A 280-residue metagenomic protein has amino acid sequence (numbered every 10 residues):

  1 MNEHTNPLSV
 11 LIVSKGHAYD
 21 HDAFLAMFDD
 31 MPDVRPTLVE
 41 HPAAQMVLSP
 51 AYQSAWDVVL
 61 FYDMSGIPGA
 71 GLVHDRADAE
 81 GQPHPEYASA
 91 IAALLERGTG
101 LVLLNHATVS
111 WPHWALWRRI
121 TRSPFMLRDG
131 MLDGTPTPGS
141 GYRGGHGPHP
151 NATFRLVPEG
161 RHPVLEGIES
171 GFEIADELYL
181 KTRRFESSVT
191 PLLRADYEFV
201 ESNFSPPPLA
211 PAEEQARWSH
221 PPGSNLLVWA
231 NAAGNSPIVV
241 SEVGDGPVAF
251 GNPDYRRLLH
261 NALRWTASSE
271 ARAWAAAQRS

Functional and structural regions predicted by a protein language model:
E3, P7-V13, D20-W111: Helical hinge/lid and interdomain linker segments adjacent to catalytic or ligand-binding clefts that mediate domain
E3-P7, E201-S280: Extracellular ligand-binding/catalytic regions of CAZymes and related secreted enzymes and adhesion modules
H17-A18, S65-G66, T108-S110, S170 (+3 more regions): Short, solvent-exposed loop/turn segments at secondary-structure junctions
D22, A26, P138-G234: Catalytic beta-strand/loop cores that center a nucleophilic Ser/Cys/Thr and support acyl-enzyme chemistry
L25-F28, V73-R76, L116-R119, P206-P207 (+1 more regions): Short, glycine/charged-enriched secondary-structure capping and boundary segments
R35-T37, T190, P237: Conserved beta-strand segments of alpha/beta enzyme cores
V39, L192-R194, S241: Hydrophobic residues at beta-strand termini and immediately following loops that shape nucleotide-binding pockets
G66-G167: A glycine-rich, often tryptophan-bearing local segment used as a flexible ligand/cofactor-contacting loop or short
